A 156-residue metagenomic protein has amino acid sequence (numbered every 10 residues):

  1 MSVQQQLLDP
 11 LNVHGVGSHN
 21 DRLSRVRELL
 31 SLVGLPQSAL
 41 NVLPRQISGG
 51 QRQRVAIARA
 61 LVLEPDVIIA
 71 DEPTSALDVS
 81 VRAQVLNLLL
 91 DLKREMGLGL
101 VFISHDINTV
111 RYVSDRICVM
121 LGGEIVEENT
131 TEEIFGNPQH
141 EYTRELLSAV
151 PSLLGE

Functional and structural regions predicted by a protein language model:
D21-S38, L147-S148: Conserved ABC ATPase "signature" region
L43-I47, Q51: Conserved ABC ATPase signature
I57, V85: Hydrophobic anchor residue at the start of the ABC signature
V62-D66: A short, proline-enriched helix->beta-strand linker immediately N-terminal to the Walker B motif in ABC-type P-loop
V110-Y112: A short, surface-exposed alpha-helical micro-motif characterized by mixed small hydrophobic and charged/polar residues
E128-N129: ABC ATPase "signature
